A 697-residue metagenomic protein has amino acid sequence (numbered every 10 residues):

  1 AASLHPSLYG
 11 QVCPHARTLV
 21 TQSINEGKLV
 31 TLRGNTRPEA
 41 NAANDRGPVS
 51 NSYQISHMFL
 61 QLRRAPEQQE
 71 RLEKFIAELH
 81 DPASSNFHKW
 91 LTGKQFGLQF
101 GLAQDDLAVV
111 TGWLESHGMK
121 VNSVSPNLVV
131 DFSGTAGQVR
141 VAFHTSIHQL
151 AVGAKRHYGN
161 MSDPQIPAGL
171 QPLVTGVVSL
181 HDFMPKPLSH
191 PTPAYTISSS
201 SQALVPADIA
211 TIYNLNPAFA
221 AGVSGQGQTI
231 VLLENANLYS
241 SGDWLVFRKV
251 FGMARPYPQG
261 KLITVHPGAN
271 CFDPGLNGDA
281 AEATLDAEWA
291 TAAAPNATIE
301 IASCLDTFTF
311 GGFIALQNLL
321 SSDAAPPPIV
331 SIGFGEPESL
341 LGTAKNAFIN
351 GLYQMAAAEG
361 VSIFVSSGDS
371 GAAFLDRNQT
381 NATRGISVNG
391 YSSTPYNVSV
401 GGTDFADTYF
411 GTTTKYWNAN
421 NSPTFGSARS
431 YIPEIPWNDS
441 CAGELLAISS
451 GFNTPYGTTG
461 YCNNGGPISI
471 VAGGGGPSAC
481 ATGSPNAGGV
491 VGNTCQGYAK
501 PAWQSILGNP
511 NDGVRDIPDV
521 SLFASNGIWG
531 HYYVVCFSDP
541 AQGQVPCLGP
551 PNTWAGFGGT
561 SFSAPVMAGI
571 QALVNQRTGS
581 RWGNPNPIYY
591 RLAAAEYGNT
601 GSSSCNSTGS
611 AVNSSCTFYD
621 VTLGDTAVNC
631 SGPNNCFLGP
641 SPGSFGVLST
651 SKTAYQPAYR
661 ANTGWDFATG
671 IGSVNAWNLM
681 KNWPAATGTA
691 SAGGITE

Functional and structural regions predicted by a protein language model:
A1-Q11, E697: Sec-dependent, cleavable N-terminal signal peptides
G10, G268, N438, T459 (+9 more regions): Mature extracytoplasmic/luminal segments of secretory-pathway proteins
V12-P126, D131, A136-S399, L446-S449 (+9 more regions): Substrate-binding/charge-relay-adjacent region of secreted/lumenal peptidase catalytic domains
D45, T454, G460, N575-T663 (+1 more regions): An often Trp-containing, charged/polar helix-loop segment at the C-terminal end of enzyme catalytic cores
S393-P395, S399-I468, G473: Polar, glycine-rich mid-to-C-terminal structural blocks that act as macromolecule-binding/assembly scaffolds
A568-Q576: Short glycine/serine- and small hydrophobic-enriched flexible loop segments
M680, T689-E697: Enriched but not universal
